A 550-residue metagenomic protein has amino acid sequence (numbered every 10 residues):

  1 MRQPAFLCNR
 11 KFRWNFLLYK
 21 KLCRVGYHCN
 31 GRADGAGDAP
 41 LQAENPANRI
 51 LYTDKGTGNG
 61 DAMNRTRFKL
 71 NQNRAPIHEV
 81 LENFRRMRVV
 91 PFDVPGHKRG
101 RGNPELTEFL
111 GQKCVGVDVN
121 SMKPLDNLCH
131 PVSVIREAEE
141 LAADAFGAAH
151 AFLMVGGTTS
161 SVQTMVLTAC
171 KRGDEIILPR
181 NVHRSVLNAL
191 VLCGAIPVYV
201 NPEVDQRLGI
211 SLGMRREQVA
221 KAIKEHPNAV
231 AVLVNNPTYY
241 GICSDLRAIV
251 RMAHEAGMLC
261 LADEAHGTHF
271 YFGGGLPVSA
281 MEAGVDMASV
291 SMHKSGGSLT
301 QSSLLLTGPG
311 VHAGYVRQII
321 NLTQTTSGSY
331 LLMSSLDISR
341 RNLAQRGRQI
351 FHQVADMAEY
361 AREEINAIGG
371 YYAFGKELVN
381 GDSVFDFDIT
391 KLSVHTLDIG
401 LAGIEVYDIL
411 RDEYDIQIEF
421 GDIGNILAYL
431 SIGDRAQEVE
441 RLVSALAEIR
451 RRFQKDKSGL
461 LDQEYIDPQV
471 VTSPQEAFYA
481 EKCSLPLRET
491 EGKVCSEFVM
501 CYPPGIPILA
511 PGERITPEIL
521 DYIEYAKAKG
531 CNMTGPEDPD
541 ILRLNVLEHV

Functional and structural regions predicted by a protein language model:
F16-L17, H28, A39-L41, R49-L51: Short, low-complexity intrinsically disordered segments enriched in A/P/G/S/L with frequent Arg, especially at protein
M63-S133, P503-P504: N-terminal "arm"/small-domain region of PLP-dependent enzymes with the aminotransferase-like
V115-S160: Conserved N-terminal alpha-helix of the aminotransferase class I/II PLP-enzyme fold
C170-L190: Conserved PLP-anchoring active-site segment centered on the Schiff-base-forming lysine
L208-H269: Active-site phosphate-binding strand-loop segment of PLP-dependent enzymes
S279-Q318, Q324-S335: Active-site PLP attachment segment
S339-R362, E438: Structural signature of PLP-dependent enzymes
Y360-P536: Conserved C-terminal alpha-helix-loop-beta "cap" of PLP-dependent enzymes that closes/shapes the active-site mouth
